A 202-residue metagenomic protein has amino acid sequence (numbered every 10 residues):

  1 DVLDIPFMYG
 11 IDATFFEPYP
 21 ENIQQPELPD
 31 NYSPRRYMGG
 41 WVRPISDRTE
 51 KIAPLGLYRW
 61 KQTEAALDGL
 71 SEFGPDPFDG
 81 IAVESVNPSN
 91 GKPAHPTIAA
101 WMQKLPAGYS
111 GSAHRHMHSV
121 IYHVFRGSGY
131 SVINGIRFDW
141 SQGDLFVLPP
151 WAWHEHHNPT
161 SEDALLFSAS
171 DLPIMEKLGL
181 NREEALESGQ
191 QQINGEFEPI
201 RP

Functional and structural regions predicted by a protein language model:
D1-F16, Y122, S161-R182, S188-G189: A short hydrophobic beta-strand segment most commonly corresponding to one strand of the jelly-roll/cupin
D1-L3, I133, W140-T160, A169-S170: Conserved metal-binding segment of the jelly-roll/cupin
E17-T97, W101, R182-A185, Q191-P202: A short, N-terminal "cap"/entry segment at the start of jelly-roll beta-barrel domains of the cupin/DSBH fold
K92, A107-G108, H154-H156, I174-E176: Flexible loop/turn segments at secondary-structure boundaries
A94-H95, S110-H116, H157-N158: Short histidine-centered beta-strand/loop micro-motifs that create catalytic or ligand/metal-coordination sites
A99-M102, P106-S110, Y130: Eukaryotic modular interaction domains in large regulatory/scaffold proteins
A100-K104, I121, R137, L145-V147: Conserved hydrophobic/aromatic beta-strand scaffold that supports enzyme active sites
R115-Q142, H157, L180: A short beta-strand-loop-beta hairpin characteristic of the jelly-roll/cupin
